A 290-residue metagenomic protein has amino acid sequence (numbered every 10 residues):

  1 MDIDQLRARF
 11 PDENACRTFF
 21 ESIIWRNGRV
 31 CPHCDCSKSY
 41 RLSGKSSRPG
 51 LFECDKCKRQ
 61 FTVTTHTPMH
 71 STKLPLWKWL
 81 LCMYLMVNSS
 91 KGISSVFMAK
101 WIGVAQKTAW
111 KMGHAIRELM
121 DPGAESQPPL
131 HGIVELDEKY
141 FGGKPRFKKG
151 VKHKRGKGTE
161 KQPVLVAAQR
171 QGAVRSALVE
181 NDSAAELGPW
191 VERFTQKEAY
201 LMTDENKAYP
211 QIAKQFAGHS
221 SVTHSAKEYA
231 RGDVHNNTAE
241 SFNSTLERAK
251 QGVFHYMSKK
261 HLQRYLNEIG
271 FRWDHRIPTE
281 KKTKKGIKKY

Functional and structural regions predicted by a protein language model:
M1-Y290: Residue-level recognition of single "structural anchor" positions that define or cap local secondary structure
